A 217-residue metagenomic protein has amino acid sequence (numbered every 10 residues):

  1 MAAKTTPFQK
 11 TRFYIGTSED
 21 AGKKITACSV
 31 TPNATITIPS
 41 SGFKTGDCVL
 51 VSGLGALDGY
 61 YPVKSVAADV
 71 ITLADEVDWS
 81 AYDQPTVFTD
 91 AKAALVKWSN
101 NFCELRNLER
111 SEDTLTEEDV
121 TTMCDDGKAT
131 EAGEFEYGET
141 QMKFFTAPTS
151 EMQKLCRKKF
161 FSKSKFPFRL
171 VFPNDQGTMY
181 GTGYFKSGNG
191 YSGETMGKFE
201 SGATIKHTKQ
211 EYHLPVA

Functional and structural regions predicted by a protein language model:
A2-K10, T17-P32, S41, S52-D126: Small/polar beta-strand repeat architecture
I15-T17, V51-G55, L170-Q176: Short acidic, glycine-rich loop/turn motifs
I38-L54, F161-P167: Short coil-to-beta transition motif at edge beta-strands of beta-rich domains
C48, Y60-P62, V70, T178-Y184 (+1 more regions): Well-ordered beta-strand positions in beta-sheet-rich domains
G127-F135, L155-S162, F172-N174, Y191-F199: Exposed beta-sheet edge/beta-hairpin loop segments within beta-rich domains
A129-S150, G197-Y212: Oligomerization/assembly interface segments of phage tail-like spikes and tubes
F144-T178, K186-N189: Acidic, glycine-rich flexible loop segments
R169-V216: Short beta-strand and beta-hairpin "edge-sheet" elements
